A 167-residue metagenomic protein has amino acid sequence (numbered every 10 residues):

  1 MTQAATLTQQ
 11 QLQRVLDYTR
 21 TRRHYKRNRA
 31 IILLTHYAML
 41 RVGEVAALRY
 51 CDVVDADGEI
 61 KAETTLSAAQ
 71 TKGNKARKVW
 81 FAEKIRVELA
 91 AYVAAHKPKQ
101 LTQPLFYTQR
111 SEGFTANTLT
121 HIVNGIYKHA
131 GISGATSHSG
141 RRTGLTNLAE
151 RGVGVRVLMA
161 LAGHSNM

Functional and structural regions predicted by a protein language model:
M1-Q13, G73-A82, K99-L101: DNA breakage-rejoining catalytic core of tyrosine-based enzymes
Q9-A38, V42: Basic, Lys/Arg- and aromatic-enriched nucleic-acid-binding interface segment
R27, S133-R151: Short basic/aromatic active-site micro-motif
I31, G43-L48, L158: Alpha-helix N-cap/helix-start motif at helix boundaries, enriched for small hydrophobics
L34-T35, N147-L148, L161: Short alpha-helical segment immediately N-terminal to, or the first helix within, an HTH/HTH-like DNA-binding domain
A47-I85: Conserved tyrosine-mediated DNA breakage-rejoining catalytic core shared by Y-recombinases
V53-D55, S133, G154-M167: Short, polar N-cap/turn motifs at the start of nucleic acid-interacting alpha helices
Q70-A90, T102-N124: C-terminal catalytic core of Y-nucleophile DNA break-rejoin enzymes
